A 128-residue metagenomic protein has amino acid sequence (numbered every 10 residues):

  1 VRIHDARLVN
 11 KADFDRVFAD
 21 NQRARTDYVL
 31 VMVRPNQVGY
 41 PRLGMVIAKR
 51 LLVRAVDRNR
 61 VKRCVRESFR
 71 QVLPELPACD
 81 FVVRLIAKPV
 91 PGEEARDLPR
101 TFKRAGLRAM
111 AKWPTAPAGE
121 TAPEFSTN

Functional and structural regions predicted by a protein language model:
V1-N128: Positively charged, solvent-exposed patches that mediate nucleic-acid binding
